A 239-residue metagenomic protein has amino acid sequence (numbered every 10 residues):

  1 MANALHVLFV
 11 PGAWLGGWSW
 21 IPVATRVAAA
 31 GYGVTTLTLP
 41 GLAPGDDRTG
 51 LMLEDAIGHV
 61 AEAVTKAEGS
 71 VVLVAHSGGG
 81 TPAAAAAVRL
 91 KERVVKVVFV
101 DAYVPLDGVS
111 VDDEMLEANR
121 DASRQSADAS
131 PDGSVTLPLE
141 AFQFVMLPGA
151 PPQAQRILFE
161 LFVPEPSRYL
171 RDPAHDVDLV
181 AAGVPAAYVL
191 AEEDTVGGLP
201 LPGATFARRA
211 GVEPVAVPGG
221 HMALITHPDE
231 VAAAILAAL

Functional and structural regions predicted by a protein language model:
A2-D46, E68-V71: Conserved HGGG/HGGXW glycine-rich cap/lid loop of the alpha/beta-hydrolase fold
L39-V72, V88, E114-E117: Active-site loop/oxyanion-hole signature of alpha/beta-hydrolase fold enzymes
V74-G79, A83: Gly/Ala-rich beta-loop-alpha elbow adjacent to hydrolase catalytic centers
V88, E92-V94, V98-D132, T136 (+3 more regions): Flexible "cap/lid" loop of the alpha/beta hydrolase fold
I157-L179: Active-site nucleophile elbow and catalytic-triad environment of alpha/beta-hydrolase enzymes
A181-A186, R209-V212: Short, proline-enriched alpha-helix->beta-strand connector loops that line the catalytic pocket of alpha/beta-hydrolase
Y188-L190: Short beta-strand/loop motif that positions the catalytic acidic residue of the alpha/beta-hydrolase fold
E192-I225, A238: Conserved loop-alpha-helix segment in the C-terminal half of the alpha/beta-hydrolase fold that carries the catalytic
